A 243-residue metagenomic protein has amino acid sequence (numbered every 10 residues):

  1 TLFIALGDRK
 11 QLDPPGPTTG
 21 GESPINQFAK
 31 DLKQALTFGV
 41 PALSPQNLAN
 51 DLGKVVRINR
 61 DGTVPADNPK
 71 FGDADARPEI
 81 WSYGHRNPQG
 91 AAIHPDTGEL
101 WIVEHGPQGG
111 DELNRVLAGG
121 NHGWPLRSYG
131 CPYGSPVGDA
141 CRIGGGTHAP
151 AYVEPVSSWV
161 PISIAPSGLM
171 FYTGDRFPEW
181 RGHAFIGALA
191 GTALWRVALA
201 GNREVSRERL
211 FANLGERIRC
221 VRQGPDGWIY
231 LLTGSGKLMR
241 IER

Functional and structural regions predicted by a protein language model:
F3, D8-E208, M239-R243: Beta-propeller domain segments
H85, E204-P225: Conserved blade-ending motifs and adjacent loop-strand segments that build the rim/top face of beta-propeller domains
R219-R243: Blade-level signature of beta-propeller repeat domains, shared across WD40, Kelch, NHL, RCC1 and BNR/Asp-box propellers
